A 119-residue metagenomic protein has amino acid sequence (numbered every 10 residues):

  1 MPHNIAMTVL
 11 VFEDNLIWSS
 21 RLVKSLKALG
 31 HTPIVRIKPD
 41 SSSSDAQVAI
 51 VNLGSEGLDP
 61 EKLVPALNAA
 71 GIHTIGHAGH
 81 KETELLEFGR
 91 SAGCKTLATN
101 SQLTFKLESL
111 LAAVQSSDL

Functional and structural regions predicted by a protein language model:
P2-I34: Short, charged N-terminal beta->alpha structural module
L29, A70, A92-C94: Short, structured coil segments at secondary-structure junctions
R36-V48: Acidic, metal-coordinating helix/loop segments flanking the phosphotransfer/catalytic sites of two-component signaling
I50-P65: Conserved phosphotransfer microenvironments
H73-G79: Short beta-strand elements of ligand-binding domains
K81-K95: Alpha4 helix (beta4-alpha4-beta5 surface) of REC/receiver domains from two-component response regulators
G93-F105: Output/docking surface of receiver
E108-L119: A charged, well-structured terminal subsegment
